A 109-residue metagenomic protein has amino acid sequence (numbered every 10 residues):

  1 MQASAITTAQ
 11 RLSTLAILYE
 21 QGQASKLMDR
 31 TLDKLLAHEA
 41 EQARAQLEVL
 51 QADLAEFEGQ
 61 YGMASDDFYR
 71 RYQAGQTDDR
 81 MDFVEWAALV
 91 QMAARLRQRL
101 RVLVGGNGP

Functional and structural regions predicted by a protein language model:
M1-G59, M63, Q98-P109: Small, basic N-terminal interaction modules of short regulatory proteins
L35, R71-E85: Short His/Asp/Glu-rich catalytic/ion-coordination signatures at enzyme active sites or charged loops
A55-T77: Short E/K-rich amphipathic alpha-helical oligomerization segments
R71, M92-A94, P109: Short, surface-exposed linear patches
D79-G105: Short, compact, well-ordered microdomains
